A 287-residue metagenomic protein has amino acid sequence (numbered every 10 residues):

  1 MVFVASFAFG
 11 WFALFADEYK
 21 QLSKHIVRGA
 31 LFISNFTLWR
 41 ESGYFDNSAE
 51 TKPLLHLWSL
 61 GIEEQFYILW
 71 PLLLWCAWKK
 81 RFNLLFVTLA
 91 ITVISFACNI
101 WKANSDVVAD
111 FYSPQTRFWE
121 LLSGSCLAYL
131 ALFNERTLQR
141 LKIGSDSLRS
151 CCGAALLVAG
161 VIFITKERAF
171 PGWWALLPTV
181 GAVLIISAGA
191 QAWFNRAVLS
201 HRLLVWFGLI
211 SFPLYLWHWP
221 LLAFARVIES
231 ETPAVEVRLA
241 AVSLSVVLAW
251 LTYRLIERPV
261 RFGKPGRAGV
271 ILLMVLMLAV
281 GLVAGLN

Functional and structural regions predicted by a protein language model:
M1-P265: Membrane-interface helix/loop caps of multi-pass membrane proteins
P265-N287: Internal/C-terminal transmembrane anchor helices
